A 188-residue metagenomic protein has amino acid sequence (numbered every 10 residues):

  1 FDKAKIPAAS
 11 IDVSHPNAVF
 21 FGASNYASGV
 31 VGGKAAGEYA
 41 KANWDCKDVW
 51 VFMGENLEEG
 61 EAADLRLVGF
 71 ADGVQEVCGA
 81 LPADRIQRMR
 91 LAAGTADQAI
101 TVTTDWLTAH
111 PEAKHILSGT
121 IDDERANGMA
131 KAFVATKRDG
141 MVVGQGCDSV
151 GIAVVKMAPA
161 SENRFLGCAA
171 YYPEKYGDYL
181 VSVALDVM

Functional and structural regions predicted by a protein language model:
F1-M188: A residue-level marker of the well-folded mature domains of exported/periplasmic proteins
